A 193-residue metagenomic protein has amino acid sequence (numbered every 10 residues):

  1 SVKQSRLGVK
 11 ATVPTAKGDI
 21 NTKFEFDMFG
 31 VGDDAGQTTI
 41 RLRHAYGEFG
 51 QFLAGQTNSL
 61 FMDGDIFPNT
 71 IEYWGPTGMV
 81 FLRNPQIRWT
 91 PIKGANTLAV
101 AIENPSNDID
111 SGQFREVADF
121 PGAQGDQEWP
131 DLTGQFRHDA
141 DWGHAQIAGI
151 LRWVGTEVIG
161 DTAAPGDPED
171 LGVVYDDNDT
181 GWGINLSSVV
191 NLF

Functional and structural regions predicted by a protein language model:
S1, N107-Q127, G155-D179: Solvent-exposed loop segments that connect transmembrane elements
S1-G112, D126-H144, V190-L192: Outer membrane beta-barrel
E25-F29, F52, G149-G155, D161: Short glycine-rich beta-strand segments
G122, T133-Q135, V173-V174, S187-V189: Generic recognition of flexible, low-complexity loop/linker segments
W142, V154, G160, Y175-F193: Beta-propeller domains
